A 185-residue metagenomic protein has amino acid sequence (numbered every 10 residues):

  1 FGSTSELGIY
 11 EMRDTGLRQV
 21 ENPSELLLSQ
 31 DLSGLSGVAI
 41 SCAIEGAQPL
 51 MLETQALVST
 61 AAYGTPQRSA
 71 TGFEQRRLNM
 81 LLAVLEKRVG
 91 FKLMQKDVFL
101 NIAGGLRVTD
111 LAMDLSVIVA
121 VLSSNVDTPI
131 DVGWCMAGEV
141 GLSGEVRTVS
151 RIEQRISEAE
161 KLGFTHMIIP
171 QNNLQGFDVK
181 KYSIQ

Functional and structural regions predicted by a protein language model:
F1-Q185: Peripheral, non-AAA+ core regions of ATP-driven protein-machinery
